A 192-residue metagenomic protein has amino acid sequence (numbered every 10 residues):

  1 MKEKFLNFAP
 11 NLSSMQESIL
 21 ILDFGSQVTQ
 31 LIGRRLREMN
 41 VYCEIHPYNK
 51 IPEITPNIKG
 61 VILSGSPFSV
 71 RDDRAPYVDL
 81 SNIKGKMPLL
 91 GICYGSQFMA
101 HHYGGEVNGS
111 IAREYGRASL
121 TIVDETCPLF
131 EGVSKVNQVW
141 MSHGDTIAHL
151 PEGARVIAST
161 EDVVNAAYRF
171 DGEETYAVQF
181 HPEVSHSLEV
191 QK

Functional and structural regions predicted by a protein language model:
N7-S14: Short, positively charged and aromatic/hydrophobic N-terminal segments
M15-Q16, D171: Short, well-ordered loop/turn elements at secondary-structure boundaries
Q16-I21, S26-I92, Q97, Y103 (+1 more regions): Flexible gly/pro-rich beta->alpha loop and the following alpha-helix that scaffold active-site loops
P52, P76-I92, Q97-E189: Pocket-forming structural segment of enzyme catalytic cores
